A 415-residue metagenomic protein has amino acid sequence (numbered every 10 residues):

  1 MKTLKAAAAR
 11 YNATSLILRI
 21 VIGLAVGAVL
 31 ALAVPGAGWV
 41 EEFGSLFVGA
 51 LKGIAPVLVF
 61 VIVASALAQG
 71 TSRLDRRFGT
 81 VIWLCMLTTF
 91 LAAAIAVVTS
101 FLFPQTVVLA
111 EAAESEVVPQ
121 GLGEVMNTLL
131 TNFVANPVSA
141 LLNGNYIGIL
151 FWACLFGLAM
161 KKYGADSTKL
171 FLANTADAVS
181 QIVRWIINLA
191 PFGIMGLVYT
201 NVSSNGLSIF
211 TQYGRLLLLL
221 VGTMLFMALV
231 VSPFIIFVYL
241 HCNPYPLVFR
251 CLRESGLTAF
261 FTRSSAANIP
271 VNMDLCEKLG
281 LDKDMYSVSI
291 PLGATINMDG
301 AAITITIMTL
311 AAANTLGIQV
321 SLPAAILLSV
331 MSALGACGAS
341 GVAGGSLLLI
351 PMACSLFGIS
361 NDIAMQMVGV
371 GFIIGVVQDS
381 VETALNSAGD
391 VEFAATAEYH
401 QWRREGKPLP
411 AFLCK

Functional and structural regions predicted by a protein language model:
A8-A33, V48-L51, R76-L247, K407-K415: Signature of multi-pass transmembrane helix bundles
W39-F43, D75, F171, L207-R215 (+3 more regions): Membrane-water interface of transmembrane alpha-helices in multipass transporters/channels
E41, S45-G49, S139, L170-W185 (+4 more regions): Short amphipathic alpha-helical coupling elements at transmembrane boundaries
A50, M86-F90, A94, V221-L225 (+4 more regions): Hydrophobic transmembrane alpha-helical segments of multi-pass transport and channel proteins
L67-R76, K162-D166, N205, H241-P244 (+4 more regions): Juxtamembrane helix-boundary/capping and inter-helix hinge elements in multi-pass membrane proteins
D75-V81, Q181-N188, K278-A294, L322-P323 (+2 more regions): Membrane-interface alpha-helices at helix entry/exit sites of multi-pass transporters
E254-A336, P408-C414: Helix-loop-helix junctions within the multi-pass membrane cores of secondary transporters/permeases
I307-K415: Transmembrane alpha-helical segments and their short flanking loops that form helix-hairpins/helix-helix interfaces
